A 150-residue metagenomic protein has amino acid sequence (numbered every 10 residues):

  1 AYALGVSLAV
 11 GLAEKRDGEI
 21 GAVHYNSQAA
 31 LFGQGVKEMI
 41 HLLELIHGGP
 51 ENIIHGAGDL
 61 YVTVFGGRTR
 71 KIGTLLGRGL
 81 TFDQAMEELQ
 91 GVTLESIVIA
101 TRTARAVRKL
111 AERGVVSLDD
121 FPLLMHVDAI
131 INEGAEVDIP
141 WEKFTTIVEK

Functional and structural regions predicted by a protein language model:
A1-D17, A22-K150: NAD(P)-dependent Rossmann-like dehydrogenase/reductase catalytic/cofactor-binding core
